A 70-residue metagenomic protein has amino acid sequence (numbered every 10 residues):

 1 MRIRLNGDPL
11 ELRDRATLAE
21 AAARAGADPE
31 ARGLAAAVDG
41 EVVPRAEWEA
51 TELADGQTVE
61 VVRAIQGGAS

Functional and structural regions predicted by a protein language model:
M1-S70: Ubiquitin-like/PB1-type beta-grasp interaction modules and other compact soluble beta-rich domains
